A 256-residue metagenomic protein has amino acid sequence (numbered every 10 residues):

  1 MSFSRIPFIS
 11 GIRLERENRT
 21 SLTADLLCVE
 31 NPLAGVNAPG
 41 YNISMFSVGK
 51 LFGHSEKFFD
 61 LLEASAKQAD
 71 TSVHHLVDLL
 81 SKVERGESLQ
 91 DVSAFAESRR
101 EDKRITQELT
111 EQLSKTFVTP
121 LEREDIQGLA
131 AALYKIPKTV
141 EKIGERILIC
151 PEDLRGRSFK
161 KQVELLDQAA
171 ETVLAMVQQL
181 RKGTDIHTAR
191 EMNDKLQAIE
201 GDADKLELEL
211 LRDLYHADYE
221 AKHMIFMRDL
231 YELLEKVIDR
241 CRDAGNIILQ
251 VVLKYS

Functional and structural regions predicted by a protein language model:
R5, R13-R19, C28: Basic polycationic patches enriched in arginine
I6-I12, V92, L233: Helix-centric, low-specificity signal for extended rod-like, repetitive segments
I9-I12, L22, E30, N37 (+1 more regions): Short, positively charged and aromatic/hydrophobic N-terminal segments
R19-L22, A34-G35, D204: Short amphipathic alpha-helical "recognition" segments used for binding
Y41-S256: Cytosolic, long alpha-helical scaffolding segments
